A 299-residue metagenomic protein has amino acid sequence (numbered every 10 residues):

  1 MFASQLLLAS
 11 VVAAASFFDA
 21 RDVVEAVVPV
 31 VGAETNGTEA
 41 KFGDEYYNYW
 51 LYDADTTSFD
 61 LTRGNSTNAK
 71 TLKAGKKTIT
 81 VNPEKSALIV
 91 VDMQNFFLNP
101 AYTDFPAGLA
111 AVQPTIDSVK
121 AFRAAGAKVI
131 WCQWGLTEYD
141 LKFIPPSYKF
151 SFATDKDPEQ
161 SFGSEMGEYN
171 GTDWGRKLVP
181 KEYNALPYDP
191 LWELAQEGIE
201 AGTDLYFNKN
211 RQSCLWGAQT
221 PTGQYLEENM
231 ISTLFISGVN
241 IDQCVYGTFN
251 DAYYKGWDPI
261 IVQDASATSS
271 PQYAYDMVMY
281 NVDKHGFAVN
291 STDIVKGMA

Functional and structural regions predicted by a protein language model:
M1-D19: Fungal secretory targeting signals
A15-A87, D117-K120, A124, F150-A299: Active-site-adjacent betaalpha module
F59-G64, L98-G108: Acidic/histidine-rich helix-loop elements that form or flank divalent-metal/phosphate-binding sites at the catalytic
E84, A101-W134: A short alpha/beta connector and helix-capping loop motif
S86-F97: Acidic-leg catalytic submotif of subtilisin-like serine proteases
F97-L98, S269: Catalytic P-loop NTPase motifs of RecA-like helicase/translocase cores
E138-L141: Short catalytic/ligand-binding loop motif for oxyanion handling, primarily in non-cytosolic enzymes, centered on
